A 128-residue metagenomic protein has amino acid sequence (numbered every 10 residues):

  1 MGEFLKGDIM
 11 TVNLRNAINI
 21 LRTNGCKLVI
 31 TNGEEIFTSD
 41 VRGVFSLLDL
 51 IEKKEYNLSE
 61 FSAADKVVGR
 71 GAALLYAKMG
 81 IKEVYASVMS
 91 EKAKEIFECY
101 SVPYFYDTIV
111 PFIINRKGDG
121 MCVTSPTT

Functional and structural regions predicted by a protein language model:
M1-M10: Short, Lys/Arg-enriched N-terminal segments with co-localized hydrophobic residues within the first ~10-30 amino acids
T11-S87, I109, I114, G118-V123: Conserved mixed alpha/beta catalytic, RNA-binding, or beta-rich assembly cores of soluble enzyme, regulatory
V88-K92: Short, polar loop motifs at secondary-structure junctions
K94-T128: C-terminal binding/interaction regions
